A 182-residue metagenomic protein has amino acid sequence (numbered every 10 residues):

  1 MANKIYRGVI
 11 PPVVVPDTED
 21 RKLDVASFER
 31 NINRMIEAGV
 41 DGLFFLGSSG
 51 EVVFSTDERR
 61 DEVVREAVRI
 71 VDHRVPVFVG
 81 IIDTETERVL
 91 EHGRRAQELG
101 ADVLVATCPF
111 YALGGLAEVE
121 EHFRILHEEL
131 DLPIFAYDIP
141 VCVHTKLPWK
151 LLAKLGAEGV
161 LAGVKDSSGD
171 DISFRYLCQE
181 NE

Functional and structural regions predicted by a protein language model:
A2-K146, L152-K154: Active-site beta->alpha loop and helix N-cap motifs at the rims of alpha/beta catalytic domains
E128-E129, P140-E182: Catalytic alpha/beta core domains of metabolic enzymes, predominantly
